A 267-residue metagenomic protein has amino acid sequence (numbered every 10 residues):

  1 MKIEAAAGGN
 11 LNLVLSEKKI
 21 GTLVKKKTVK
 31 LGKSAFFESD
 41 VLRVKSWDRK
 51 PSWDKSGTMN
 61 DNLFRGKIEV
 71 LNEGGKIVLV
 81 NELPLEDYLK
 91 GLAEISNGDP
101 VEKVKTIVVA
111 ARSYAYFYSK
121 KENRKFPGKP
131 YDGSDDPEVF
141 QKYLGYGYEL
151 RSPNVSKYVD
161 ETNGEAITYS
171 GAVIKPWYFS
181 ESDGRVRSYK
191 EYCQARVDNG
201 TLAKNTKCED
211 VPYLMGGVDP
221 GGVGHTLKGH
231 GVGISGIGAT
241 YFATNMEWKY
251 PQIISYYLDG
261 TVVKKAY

Functional and structural regions predicted by a protein language model:
M1-Y267: Conserved, single-site charged/polar hotspot
